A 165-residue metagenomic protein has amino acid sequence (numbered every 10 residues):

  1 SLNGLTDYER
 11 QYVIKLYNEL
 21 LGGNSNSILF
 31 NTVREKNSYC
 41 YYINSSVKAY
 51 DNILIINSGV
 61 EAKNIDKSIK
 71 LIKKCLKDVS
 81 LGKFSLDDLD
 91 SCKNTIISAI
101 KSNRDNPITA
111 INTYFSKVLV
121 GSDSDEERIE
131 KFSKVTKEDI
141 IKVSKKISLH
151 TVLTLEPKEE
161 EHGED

Functional and structural regions predicted by a protein language model:
S1-F30, N37: His/Glu-based metal-binding/catalytic segments typifying zinc-dependent metallopeptidases
S1-N3, S58-A62, E156-P157: Short beta-strand-to-loop capping motifs
D7-Q11, N64-K70, E161-E164: Short, conserved charged micro-motifs
E9, K36-Y39, A49-I53: Short gly/pro-enriched beta-turn/loop segments at secondary-structure junctions
K15-Y17, V33, I56, I72 (+2 more regions): Buried hydrophobic packing residues in well-ordered domains
G23-N24, N44-N103: M16/insulysin-pitrilysin zinc metalloprotease superfamily fold
K36-I43, T136-D139: Short amphipathic beta-strand starts and helix->beta connectors
C92-D165: C-terminal regions of mature proteins
